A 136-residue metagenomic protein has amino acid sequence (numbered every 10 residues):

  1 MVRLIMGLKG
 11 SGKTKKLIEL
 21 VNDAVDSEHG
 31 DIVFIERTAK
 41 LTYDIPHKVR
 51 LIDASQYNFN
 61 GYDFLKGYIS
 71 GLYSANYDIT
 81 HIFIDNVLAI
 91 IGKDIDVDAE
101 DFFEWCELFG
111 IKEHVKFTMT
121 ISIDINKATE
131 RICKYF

Functional and structural regions predicted by a protein language model:
M1-G71, A128-E130: Conserved P-loop
R3-I5, I32, I79-I84, F117: Generic beta-sheet signal
E28-H29, I45-H47, N76-D78, K112-H114: Short loop/turn elements that form and flank the Walker-type P-loop nucleotide-binding site in RecA-like NTPase cores
Q56, Y73, H81-F136: Replace "adjacent to P-loop NTPase cores in ATP/GTP-dependent enzymes" with "adjacent to NTP-binding cores
